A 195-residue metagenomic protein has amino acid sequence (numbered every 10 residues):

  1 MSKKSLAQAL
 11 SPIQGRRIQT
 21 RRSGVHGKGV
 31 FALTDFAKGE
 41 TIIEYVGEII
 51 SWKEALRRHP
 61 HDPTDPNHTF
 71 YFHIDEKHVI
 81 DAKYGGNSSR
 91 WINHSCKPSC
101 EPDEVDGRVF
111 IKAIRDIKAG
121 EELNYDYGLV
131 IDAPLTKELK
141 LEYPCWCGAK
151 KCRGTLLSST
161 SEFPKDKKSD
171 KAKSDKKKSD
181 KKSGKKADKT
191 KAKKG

Functional and structural regions predicted by a protein language model:
K3-D103, K167: Catalytic cores of histone-lysine modification enzymes
S95-G195: C-terminal SET catalytic tail plus cysteine-rich post-SET Zn-binding segment of SAM-dependent SET-domain
